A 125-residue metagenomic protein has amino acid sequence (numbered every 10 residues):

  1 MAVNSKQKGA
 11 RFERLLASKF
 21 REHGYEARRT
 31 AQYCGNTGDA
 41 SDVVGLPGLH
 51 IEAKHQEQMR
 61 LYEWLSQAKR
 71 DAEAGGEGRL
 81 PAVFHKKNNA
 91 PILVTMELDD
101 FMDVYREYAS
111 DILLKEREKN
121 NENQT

Functional and structural regions predicted by a protein language model:
M1-T125: Catalytic phosphate/metal-binding cores of nucleic-acid and nucleotide-processing enzymes, i.e., regions that mediate
